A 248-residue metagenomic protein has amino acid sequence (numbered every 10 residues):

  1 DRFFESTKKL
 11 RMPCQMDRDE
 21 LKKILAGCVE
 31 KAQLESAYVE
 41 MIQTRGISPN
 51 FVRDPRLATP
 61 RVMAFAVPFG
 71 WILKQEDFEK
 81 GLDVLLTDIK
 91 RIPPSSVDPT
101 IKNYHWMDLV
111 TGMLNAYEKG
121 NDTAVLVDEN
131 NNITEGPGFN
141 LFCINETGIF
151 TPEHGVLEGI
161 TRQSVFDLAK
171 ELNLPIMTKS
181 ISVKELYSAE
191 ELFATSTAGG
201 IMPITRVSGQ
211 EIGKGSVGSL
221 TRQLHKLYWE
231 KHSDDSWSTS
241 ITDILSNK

Functional and structural regions predicted by a protein language model:
D1-V125, E129-N132, F166-K248: Conserved alpha/beta cores of soluble small-molecule-handling proteins
V125, N132-E153: Glycine- and Gly-Pro-enriched alpha-helical subdomains that act as flexible, kink-prone "lid/hinge" or packing modules
P137-F139, V156, T195-G200: Glycine-rich phosphate/pyrophosphate-binding beta-alpha loops
L141-F142, L157, G215, S219-L220: A short acidic/small-residue loop/turn micro-motif
C143-A169: Gly/Ser/Thr-rich active-site loops/lids in small-molecule metabolic enzymes that frequently grip phosphoryl groups
